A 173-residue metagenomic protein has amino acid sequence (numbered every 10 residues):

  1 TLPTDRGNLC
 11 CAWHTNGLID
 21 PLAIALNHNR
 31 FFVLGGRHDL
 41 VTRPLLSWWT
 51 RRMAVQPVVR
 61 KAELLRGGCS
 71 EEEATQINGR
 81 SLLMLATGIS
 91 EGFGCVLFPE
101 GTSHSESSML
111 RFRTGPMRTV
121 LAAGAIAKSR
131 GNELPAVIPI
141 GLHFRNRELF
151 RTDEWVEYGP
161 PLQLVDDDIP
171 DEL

Functional and structural regions predicted by a protein language model:
T1-D171: Soluble catalytic domains of membrane acyltransferases
